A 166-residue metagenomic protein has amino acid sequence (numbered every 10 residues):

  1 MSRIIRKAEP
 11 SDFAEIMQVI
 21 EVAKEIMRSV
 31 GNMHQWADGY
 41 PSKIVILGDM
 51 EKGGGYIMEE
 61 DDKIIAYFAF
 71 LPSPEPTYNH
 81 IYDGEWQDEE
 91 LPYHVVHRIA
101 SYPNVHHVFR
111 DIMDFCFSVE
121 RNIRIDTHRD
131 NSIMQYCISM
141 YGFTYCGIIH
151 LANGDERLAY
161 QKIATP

Functional and structural regions predicted by a protein language model:
I4-Q18: A short beta-loop-alpha structural element at the N-terminal edge of CoA-dependent acyl/N-acetyltransferase catalytic
K24-I44: Conserved GNAT-fold acetyl-CoA-binding loop/helix
G53-F68: Conserved beta-hairpin
A69-N104: Conserved acyl-donor/pantetheine-binding loop and adjacent beta-alpha core of acyl/acetyltransferases and related
S101-S118, Y136-M140: Conserved acetyl-CoA-binding loop-helix of GNAT-fold acetyltransferases
V119-D130: Conserved GNAT acetyl-CoA-binding A-motif
D126, T144-L158: Conserved catalytic-core motifs of GNAT/GCN5-like acyltransferases
D130-G147: Conserved active-site alpha-helix within GNAT-family acetyltransferase domains
